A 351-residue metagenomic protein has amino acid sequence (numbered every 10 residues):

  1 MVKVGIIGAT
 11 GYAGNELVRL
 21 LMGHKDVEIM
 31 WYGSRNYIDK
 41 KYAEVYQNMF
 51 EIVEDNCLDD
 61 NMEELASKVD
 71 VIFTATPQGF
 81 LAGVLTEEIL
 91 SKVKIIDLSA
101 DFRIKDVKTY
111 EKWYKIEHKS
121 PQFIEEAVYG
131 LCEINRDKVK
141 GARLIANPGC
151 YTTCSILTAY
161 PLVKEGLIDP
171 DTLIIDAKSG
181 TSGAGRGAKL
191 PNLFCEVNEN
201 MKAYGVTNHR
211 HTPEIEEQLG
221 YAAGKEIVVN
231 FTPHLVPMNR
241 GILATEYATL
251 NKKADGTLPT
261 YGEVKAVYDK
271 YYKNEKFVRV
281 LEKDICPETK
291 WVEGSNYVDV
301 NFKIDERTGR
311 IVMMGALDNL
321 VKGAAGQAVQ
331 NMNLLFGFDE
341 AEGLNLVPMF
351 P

Functional and structural regions predicted by a protein language model:
M1-E199, Y204-V206, K303-E306, V347-P351: N-terminal Rossmann-like NAD(P) cofactor-binding subdomain of oxidoreductases, focused on the glycine-rich
K3-I6, A146, T245-Y247, M313-A316: Short glycine-rich or small-residue beta-strand-to-loop segments that form or flank ligand, phosphate, metal/Fe-S
Y12, E126, T153-L157, V206-E214 (+5 more regions): Conserved active-site and cofactor/substrate-binding residues in soluble primary-metabolism enzymes
V18, I156-V163, T212-E216, K265 (+3 more regions): Predominant activation on well-ordered alpha-helical scaffold segments within soluble catalytic domains
G23, Y221, L334-F338: Short, well-ordered loop/turn and helix-capping segments at boundaries between secondary-structure elements and domains
D26-K68, D171-T172, D176-A177, T181-M313: C-terminal substrate-binding/catalytic lobe of Rossmann-fold NAD(P)-dependent oxidoreductases
T152, K253-A254, D318: Short strand->helix junction
K270, C286-P351: C-terminal helical cap and adjacent loop that interface with cofactors, partners, or active-site loops
